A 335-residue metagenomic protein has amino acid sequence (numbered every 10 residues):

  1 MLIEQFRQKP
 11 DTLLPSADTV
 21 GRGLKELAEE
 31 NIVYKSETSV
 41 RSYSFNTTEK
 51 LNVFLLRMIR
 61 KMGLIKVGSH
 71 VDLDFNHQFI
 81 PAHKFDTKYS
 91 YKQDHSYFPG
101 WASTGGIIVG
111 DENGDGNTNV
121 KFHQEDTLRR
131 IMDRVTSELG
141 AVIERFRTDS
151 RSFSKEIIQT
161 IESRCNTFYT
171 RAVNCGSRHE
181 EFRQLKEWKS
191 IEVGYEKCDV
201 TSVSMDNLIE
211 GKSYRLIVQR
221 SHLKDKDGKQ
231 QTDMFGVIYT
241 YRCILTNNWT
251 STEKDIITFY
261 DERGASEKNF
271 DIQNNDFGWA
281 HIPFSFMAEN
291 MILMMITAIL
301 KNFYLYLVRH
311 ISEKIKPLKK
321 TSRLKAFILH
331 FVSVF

Functional and structural regions predicted by a protein language model:
M1-L2, D11-T12, S16, V20 (+9 more regions): Short, conserved catalytic/metal-binding motifs centered on acidic residues
F6-K88, T148, E180: Active-site- or DNA-interface-adjacent structural scaffold in DNA-acting proteins
F85-F98, V237-T240, A265-S266: Short, flexible loop/turn motifs enriched in small residues
Y91-L139: Electropositive, glycine- and tryptophan-enriched low-complexity nucleic-acid-binding patches
N119-S177: Domain-level cores of phosphate- or acyl-group-handling catalytic modules
Y169-N275: An anionic, glycine-rich sequence signature occurring as long contiguous blocks
E253-I256, G264-K268, Q273-N275, W279-I315: C-terminal catalytic subdomain
Y304-F335: A short, flexible helix-boundary coil/loop motif
